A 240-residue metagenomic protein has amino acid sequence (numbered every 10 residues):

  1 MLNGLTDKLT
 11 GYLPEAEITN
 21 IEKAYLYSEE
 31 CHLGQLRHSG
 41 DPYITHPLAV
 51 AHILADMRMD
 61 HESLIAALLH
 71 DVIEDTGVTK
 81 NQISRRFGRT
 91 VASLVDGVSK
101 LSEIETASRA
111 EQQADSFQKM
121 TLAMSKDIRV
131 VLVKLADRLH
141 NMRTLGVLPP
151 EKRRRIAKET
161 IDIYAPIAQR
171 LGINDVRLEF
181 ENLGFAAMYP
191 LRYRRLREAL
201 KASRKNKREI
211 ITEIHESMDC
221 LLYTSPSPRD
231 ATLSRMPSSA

Functional and structural regions predicted by a protein language model:
M1-S225: Active-site helical microenvironments for divalent-metal-assisted chemistry
Y223-A240: Single conserved hydrophobic/aromatic residue that forms the stacking wall/gate of nucleotide- or nucleobase-binding
